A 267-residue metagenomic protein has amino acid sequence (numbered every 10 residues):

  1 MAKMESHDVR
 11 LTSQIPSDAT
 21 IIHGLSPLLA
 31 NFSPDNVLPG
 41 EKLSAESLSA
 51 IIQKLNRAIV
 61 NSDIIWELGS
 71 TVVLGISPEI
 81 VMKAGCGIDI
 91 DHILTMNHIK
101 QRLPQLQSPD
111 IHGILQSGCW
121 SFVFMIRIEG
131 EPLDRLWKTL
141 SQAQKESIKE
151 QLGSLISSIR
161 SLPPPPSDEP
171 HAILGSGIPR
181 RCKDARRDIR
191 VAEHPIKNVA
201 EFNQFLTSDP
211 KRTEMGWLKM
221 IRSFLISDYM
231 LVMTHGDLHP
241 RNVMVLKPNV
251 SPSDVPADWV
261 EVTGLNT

Functional and structural regions predicted by a protein language model:
M1-D63: Juxta-kinase regulatory segment immediately upstream of eukaryotic protein kinase catalytic domains
I21, L43-S44, R57-R186: ATP-binding pocket architecture of kinase catalytic cores
L43, S47, K145-I148, L152 (+2 more regions): An alpha-helical support segment within catalytic cores of ATP-dependent transferases
I52-Q53, V60-S62, D89-H92, P210-T213 (+1 more regions): A short linear-motif detector with a strong N-terminal bias
L74-V81, D228, W259-V262: Short, solvent-exposed coil/turn segments at beta-strand boundaries
I126, G236-L238: Domain-wide signal for the mature, well-folded portions of proteins, strongly enriched in nucleus-encoded organellar
R241-N242: Conserved protein-kinase catalytic-loop position immediately C-terminal to the HRD catalytic Asp
G264-T267: Activation of the activation-loop gatekeeper triad in protein kinase-fold domains
